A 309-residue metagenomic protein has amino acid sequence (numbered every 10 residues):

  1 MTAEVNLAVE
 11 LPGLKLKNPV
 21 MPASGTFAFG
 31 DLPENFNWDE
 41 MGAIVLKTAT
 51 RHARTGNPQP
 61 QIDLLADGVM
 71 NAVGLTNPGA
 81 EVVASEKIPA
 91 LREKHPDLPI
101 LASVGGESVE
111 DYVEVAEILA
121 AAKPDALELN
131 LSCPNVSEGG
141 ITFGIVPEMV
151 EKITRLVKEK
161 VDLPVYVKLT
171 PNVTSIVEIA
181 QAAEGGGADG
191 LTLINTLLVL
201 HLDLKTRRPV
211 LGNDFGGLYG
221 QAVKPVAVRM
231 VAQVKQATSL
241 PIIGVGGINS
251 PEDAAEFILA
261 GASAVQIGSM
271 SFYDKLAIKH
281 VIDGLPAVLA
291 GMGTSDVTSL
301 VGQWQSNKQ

Functional and structural regions predicted by a protein language model:
M1-A3, L218-S239, I243, N249-Q309: Alpha/beta catalytic cores of nucleotide-metabolism and tRNA/nucleoside-modifying enzymes
M1-I100, G106: N-terminal capping/small domains of soluble enzymes
L14-K17, K94-I100, K160-V165, Q236-L240 (+1 more regions): Short, surface-exposed connector motifs at secondary-structure boundaries
V20-S24, G42-L46, I100-V104, L127-L129 (+5 more regions): Hydrophobic faces of well-ordered beta-strands that scaffold small-molecule active sites in alpha/beta enzyme cores
P33-N35, N57, A116, L204-K205 (+2 more regions): Short amphipathic alpha-helical segments
R51-T55, P134-V136, L198-H201, F272-D274: Short gly/pro/ser/thr-enriched loop/turn and capping motifs at secondary-structure boundaries
R92-H95, K123, V161, L285-G293: Structural signal for hydrophobic packing residues in well-ordered secondary-structure cores of soluble enzyme domains
E107-I243, E252-A260: Alpha/beta enzyme core
